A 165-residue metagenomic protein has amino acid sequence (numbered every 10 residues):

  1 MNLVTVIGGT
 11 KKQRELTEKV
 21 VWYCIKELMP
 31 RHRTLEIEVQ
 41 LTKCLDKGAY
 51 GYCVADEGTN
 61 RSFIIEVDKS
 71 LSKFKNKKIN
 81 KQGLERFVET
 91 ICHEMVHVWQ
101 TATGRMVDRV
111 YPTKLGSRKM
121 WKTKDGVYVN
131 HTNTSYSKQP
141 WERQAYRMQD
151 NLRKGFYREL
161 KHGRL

Functional and structural regions predicted by a protein language model:
N2, E27-L35, R105-V107, F156-L165: Surface-exposed helix-capping loop/turn segments at secondary-structure junctions
N2-R61: Auxiliary, metal-adjacent structural segments of Zn-dependent hydrolase domains
Q13, T17, L84, V88 (+2 more regions): Hydrophobic (often cysteine-bearing) scaffold residues that line and stabilize catalytic clefts of nucleotide/cofactor
T17-V21, I25, F87-I91, T132 (+1 more regions): Hydrophobic face of amphipathic alpha-helices
C24-E27, W99, M148, L152: Short alpha-helical scaffold segments that flank and stabilize functional sites
C44-E85, V98-A102, M106: Active-site scaffold of zinc-dependent metalloenzymes
E89-A102, A145: Active-site recognition of the HExxH zinc-binding catalytic motif
D108-L165: Metalloprotease/metallohydrolase-associated module, dominated by Zn2+-dependent proteases
